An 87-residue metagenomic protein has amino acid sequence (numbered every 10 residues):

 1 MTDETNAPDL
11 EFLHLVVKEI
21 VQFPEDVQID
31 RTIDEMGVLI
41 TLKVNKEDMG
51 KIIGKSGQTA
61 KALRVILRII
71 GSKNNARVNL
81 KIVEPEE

Functional and structural regions predicted by a protein language model:
M1-D48, A62, I66-E87: RNA-contacting regions in translation and RNA-metabolism proteins, encompassing KH/S1 modules where present
K51: A short macromolecule-binding patch
Q58: Residue-level recognition of oxygen-bearing side chains
